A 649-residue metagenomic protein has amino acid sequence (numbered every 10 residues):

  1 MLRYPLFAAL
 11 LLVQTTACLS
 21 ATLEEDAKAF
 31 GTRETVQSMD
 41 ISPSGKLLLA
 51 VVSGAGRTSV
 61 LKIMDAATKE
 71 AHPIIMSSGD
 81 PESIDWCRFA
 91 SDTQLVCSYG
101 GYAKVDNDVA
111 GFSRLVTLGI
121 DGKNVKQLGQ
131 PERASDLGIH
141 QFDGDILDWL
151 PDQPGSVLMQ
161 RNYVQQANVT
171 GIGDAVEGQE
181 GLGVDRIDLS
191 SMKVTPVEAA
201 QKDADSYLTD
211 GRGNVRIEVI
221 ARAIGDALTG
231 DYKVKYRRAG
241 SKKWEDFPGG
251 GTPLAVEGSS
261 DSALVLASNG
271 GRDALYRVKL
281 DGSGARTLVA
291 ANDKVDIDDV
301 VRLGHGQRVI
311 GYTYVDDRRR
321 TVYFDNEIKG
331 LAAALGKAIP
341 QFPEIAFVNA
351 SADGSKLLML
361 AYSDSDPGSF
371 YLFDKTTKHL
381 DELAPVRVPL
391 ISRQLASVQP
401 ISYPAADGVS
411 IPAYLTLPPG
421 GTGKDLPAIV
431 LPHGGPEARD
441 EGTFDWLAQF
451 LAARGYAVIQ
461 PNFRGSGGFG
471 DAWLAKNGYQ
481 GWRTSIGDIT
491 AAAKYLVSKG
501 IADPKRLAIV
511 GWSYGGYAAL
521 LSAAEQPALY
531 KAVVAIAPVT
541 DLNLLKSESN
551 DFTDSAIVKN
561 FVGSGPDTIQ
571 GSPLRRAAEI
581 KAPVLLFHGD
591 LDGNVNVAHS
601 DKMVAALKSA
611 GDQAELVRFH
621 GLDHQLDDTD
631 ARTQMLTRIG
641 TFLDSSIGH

Functional and structural regions predicted by a protein language model:
M1-L6: Bacterial N-terminal signal peptides that target proteins for export
A8-Q14, L19-L357, D364-D366, F373: Beta-propeller folds
I41, A50, F89, Y403 (+5 more regions): Conserved hydrophobic/aromatic "anchor" residues that stabilize well-ordered secondary structure elements
S135, K242, G251-A255, T376 (+2 more regions): Beta-propeller and related beta-repeat scaffolds in trafficking/envelope systems
A204-D205, R272-D273, D296-D298, D317-R319 (+12 more regions): Flexible loop/turn segments at secondary-structure boundaries
V219, R237, Y312, L360-Y362 (+12 more regions): Generic beta-strand/beta-sheet core signal
L390-K505, W512-S513, K546-F552: Cap/lid segment of the alpha/beta-hydrolase catalytic domain
F463-H649: Active-site-proximal cap/loop segments of hydrolase catalytic domains
